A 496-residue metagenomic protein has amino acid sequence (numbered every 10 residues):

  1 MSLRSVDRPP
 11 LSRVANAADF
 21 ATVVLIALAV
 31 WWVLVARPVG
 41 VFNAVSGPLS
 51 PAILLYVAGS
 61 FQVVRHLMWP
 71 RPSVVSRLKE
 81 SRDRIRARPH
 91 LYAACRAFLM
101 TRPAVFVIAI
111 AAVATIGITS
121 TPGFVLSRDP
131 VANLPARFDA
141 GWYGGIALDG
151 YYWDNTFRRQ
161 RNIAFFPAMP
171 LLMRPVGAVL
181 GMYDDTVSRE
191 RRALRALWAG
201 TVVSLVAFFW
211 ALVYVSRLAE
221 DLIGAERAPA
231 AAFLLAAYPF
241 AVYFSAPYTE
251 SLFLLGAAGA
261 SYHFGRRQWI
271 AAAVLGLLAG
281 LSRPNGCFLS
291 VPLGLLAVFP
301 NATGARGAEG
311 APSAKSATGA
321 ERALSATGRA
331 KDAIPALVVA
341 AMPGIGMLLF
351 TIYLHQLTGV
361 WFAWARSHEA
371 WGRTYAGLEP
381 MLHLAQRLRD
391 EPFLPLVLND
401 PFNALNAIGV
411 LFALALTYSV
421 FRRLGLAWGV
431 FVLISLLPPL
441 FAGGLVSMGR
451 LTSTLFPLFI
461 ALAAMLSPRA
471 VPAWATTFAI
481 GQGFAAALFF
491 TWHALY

Functional and structural regions predicted by a protein language model:
L3, I223-E226, A260-A271, N301-R306: Membrane-interface transmembrane helices that cradle and orient dolichyl/undecaprenyl
T101-S120, P135, I163, S290-P300 (+4 more regions): Membrane-lumen/periplasm interface segments of specific transmembrane helices in polyprenyl phosphate-linked
R137-Y152, T156-R192, E379-M381, A385-R387 (+1 more regions): Short hydrophobic/aromatic helix or loop-helix immediately within or flanking a transmembrane segment in polytopic
R159-P167, L171, M182-V213, N399-N406: Loop-to-helix entry region of an early transmembrane alpha helix in multi-pass inner-membrane enzymes
M173, A199-L222, F412-S419: Transmembrane-helix motifs of polytopic, lipid-linked glycan transferases
D184-W198, V215-A237, L255, A271 (+1 more regions): Transmembrane-helix signature of polytopic, membrane-embedded enzymes that assemble or transfer cell-envelope glycans
Y214, L234-A237, L252-A271, S290 (+1 more regions): Specific aromatic-rich, kink-prone transmembrane helix
A246-L252, M448: Short acidic/glycine- and proline-prone juxtamembrane loop motifs at membrane-interface regions of multi-pass membrane
